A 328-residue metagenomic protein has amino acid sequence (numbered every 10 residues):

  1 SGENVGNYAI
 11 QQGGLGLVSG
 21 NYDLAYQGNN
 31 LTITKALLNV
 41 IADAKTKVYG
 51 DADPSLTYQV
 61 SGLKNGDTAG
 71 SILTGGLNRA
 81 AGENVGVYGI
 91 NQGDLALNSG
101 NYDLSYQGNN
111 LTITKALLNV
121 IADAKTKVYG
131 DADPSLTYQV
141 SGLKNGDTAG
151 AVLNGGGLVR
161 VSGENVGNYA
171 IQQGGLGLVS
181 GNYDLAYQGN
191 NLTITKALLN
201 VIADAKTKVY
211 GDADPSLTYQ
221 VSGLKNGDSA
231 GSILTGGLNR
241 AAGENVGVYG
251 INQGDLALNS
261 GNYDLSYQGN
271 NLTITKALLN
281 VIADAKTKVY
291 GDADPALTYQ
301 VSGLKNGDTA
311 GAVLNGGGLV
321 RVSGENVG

Functional and structural regions predicted by a protein language model:
S1-G328: Solvent-exposed beta-strand/loop surfaces, strongest in extracytoplasmic domains of secreted and cell-surface proteins
